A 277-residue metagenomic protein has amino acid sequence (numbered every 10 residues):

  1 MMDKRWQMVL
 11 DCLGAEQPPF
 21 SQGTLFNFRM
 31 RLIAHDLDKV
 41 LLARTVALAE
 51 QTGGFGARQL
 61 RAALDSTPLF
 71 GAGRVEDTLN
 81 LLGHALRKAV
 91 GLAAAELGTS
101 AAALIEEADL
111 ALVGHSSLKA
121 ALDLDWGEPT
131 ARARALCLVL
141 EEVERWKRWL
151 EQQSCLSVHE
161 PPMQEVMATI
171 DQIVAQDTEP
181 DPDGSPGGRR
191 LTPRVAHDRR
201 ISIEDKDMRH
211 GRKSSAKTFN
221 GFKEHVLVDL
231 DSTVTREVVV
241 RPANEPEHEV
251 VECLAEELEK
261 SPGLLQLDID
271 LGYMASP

Functional and structural regions predicted by a protein language model:
M1-V9, A49-E50: DNA-recognition alpha helix
L13-E16, F20-L271, S276: Polybasic low-complexity intrinsically disordered regions
